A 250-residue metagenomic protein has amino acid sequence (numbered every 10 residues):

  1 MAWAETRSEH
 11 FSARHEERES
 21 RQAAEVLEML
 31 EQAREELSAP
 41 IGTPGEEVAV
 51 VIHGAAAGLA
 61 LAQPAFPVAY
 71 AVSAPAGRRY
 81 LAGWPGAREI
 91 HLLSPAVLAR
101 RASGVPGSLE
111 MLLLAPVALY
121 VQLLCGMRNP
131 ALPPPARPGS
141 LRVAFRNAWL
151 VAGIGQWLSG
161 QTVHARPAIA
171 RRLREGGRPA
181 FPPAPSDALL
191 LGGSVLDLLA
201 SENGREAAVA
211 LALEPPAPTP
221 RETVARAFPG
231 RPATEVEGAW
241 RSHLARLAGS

Functional and structural regions predicted by a protein language model:
A4-Q22, P95-R101: Acidic/histidine-rich, surface-exposed loop or edge segments in extracytoplasmic proteins
S8, G45-E47, A87: Extracytoplasmic
E17-E31, P106-P116, F145, W149 (+4 more regions): Soluble non-cytosolic domains of exported or imported proteins
R18-V72, P106, L113, Y120 (+1 more regions): Zn2+-dependent metallopeptidase catalytic core
R34-I41, L119-Y120, L124-L132, L158-V163 (+3 more regions): Sec/Tat-exported extracytoplasmic proteins
S38-H53, G126, A131-R137, A168-A170 (+1 more regions): Surface-exposed patches in mature extracellular/periplasmic domains of secreted proteins
S73-P167: Zinc-dependent metallopeptidase catalytic helix centered on the HExxH motif and its immediate flanking segment
R178-S250: Pan-zinc metallopeptidase signature
